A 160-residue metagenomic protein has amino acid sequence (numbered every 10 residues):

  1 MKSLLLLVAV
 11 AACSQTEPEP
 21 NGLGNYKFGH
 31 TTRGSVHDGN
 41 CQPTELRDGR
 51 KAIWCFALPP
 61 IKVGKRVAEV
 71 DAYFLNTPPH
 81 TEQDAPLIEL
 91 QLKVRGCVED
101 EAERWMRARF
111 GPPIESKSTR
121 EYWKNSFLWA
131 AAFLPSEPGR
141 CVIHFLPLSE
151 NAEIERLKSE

Functional and structural regions predicted by a protein language model:
M1-S3, E19, D71: Terminal low-complexity, poorly structured segments
S3-A12: Sec-dependent N-terminal signal peptides
C13-P59, E82-E160: Non-cytosolic coordination micro-motifs
G64-V70: Amphipathic hydrophobic-ligand
V70-P79, A131-F133: Hydrophobic/aromatic beta-strand elements that line small-molecule binding cavities or substrate pockets in beta-rich
